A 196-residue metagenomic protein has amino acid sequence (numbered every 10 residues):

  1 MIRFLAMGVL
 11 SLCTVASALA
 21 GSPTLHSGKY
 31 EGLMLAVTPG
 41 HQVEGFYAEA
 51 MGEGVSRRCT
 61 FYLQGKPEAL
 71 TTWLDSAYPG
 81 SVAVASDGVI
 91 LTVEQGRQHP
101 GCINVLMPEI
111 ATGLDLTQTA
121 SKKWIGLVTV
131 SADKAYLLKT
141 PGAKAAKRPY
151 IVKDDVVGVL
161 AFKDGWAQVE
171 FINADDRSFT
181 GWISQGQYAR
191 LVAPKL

Functional and structural regions predicted by a protein language model:
M1-F4: Positively charged n-region of N-terminal signal peptides that target proteins for export
C13-S17: N-terminal signal peptide c-region/cleavage motif recognized by signal peptidases
G21-V89, T117-Q118: Central antiparallel beta-sheet cores of small beta-barrel/beta-sandwich binding domains
P23, H41, M107-Y136, I151-V152 (+3 more regions): SH3-family beta-barrel domains
P141-A146: Short alpha-helix capping/helix-loop boundary micro-motifs
D164-Q168: Short aromatic-glycine-enriched beta-strand elements
